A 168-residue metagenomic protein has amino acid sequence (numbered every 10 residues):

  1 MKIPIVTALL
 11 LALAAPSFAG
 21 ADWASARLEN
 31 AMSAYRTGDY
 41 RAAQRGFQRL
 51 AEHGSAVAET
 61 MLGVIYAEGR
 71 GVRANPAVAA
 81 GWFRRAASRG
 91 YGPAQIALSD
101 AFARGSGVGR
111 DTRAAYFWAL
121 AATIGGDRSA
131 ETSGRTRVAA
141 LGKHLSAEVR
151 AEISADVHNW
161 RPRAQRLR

Functional and structural regions predicted by a protein language model:
M1-P4: Positively charged n-region of N-terminal signal peptides that target proteins for export
T7-A14: Bacterial N-terminal signal peptides
S17-R41, R45: N-terminal leader/linker segments that initiate helical-solenoid repeat arrays
D22, A34, G38-D39, E52-A56 (+6 more regions): Short helix-capping/linker turns of helical repeat alpha-solenoids
R27-A34, G46-L50, M61-E68, A97-R104 (+2 more regions): Hydrophobic face of amphipathic alpha-helices that form TPR/SEL1-like repeat modules and related alpha-solenoid
A130-R168: Terminal, low-structured helical/coil segments at or just beyond the last alpha-helical repeat
